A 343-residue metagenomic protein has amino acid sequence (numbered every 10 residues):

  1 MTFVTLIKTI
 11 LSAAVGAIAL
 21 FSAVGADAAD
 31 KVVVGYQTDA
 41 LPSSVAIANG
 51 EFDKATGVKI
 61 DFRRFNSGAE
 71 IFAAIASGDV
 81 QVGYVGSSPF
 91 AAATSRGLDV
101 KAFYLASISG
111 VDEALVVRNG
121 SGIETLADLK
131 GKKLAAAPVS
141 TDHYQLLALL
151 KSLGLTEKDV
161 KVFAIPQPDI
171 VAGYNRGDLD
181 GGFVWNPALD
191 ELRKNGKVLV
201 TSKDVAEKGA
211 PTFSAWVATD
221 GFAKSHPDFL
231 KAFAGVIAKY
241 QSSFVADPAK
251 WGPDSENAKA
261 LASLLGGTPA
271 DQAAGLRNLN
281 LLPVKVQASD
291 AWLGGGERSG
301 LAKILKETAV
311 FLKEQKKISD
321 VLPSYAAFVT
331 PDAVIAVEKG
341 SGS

Functional and structural regions predicted by a protein language model:
M1-A13: Bacterial N-terminal signal peptides that target proteins for export
I10-S22: Bacterial N-terminal signal peptides
S22-A28: Sec/Tat signal peptide C-region and signal peptidase I cleavage site
A29-T156, K161-D169, G173, D180-N186 (+2 more regions): Short, glycine-/small- and polar/acidic-enriched structural segments that line small-molecule recognition paths
T56, D79, Y84, T94 (+9 more regions): Sec/Tat-exported extracytoplasmic proteins
S88, D169-G266: Pocket-lining segment of extracytoplasmic ligand-binding domains
K224-K317: Secondary-structure end/capping motifs
L301-S343: Conserved C-terminal helix/tail region of periplasmic/extracytoplasmic solute-binding proteins
